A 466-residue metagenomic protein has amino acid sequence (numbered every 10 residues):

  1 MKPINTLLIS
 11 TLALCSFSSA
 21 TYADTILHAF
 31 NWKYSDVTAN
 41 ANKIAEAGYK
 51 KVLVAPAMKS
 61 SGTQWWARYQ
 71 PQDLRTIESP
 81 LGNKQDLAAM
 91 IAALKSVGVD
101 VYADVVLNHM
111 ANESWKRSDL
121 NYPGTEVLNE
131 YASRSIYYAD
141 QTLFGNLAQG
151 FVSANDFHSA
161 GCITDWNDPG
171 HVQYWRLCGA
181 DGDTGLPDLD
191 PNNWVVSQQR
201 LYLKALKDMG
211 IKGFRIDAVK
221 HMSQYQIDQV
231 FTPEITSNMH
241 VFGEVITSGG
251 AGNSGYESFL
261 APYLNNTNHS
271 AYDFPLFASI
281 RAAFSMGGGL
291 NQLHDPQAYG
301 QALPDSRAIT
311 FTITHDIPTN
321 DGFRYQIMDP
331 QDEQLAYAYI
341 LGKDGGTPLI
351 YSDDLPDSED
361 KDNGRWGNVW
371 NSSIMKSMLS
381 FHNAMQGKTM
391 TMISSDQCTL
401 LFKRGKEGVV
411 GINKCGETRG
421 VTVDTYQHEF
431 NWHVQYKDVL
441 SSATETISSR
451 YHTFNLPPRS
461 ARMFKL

Functional and structural regions predicted by a protein language model:
M1-Y22: Gram-negative bacterial Sec-dependent N-terminal signal peptides
Y22-D36, G182-P191: Boundary/entry segment of secreted carbohydrate-active catalytic domains
T25-I26, W32, T38-A45, P56 (+6 more regions): Active-site-proximal helices and loops of the catalytic beta/alpha 8
Y49-A57, I91-M110, A148-T164: Glycine-rich, aromatic-flanked loop segments that form ligand/cofactor-binding clefts across common enzyme folds
S60-M90, V127-L143, L147-D188: Aromatic- and acidic-residue-enriched carbohydrate-binding clefts of CAZyme catalytic domains
P80-K84, V195-V196, D329-P330: A conditional alpha-helix N-cap/helix-loop micro-motif detector
D100-F151, T247-S248: Internal hydrophobic scaffold segments of catalytic domains
P191-Y202: Alpha-helical scaffold elements lining the catalytic groove of polysaccharide deacetylases
